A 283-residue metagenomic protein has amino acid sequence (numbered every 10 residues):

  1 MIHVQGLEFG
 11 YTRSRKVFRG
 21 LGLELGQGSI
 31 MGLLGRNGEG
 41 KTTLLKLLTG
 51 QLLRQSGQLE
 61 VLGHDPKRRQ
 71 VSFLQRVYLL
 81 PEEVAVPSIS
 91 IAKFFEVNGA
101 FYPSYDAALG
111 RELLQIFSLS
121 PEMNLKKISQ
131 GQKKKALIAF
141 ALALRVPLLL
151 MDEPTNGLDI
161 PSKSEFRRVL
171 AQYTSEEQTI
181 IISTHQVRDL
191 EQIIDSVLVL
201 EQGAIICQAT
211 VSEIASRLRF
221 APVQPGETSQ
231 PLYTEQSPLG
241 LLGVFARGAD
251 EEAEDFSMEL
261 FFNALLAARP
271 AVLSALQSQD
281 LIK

Functional and structural regions predicted by a protein language model:
M1-G20, Q27: A short, flexible loop at the N-terminus of ABC-type nucleotide-binding domains that lies
L34-R36: The feature captures the beta-strand-to-loop junction immediately N-terminal to the Walker
T49: Helix-to-loop junction immediately C-terminal to a conserved catalytic motif
G57-R68, S72-F73: Conserved ABC transporter NBD signature motif
L79-A136: ABC-family P-loop ATPase nucleotide-binding domains
L149-E153: Catalytic Walker B motif of ABC-type/P-loop ATPase nucleotide-binding domains
